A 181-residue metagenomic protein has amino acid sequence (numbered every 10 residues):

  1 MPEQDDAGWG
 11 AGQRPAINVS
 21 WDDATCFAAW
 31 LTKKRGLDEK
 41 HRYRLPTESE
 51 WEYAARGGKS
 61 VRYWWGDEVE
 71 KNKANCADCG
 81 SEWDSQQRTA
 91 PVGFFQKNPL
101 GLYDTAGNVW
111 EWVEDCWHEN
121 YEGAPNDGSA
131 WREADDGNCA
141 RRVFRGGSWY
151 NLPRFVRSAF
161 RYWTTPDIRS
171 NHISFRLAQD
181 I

Functional and structural regions predicted by a protein language model:
P2-Y162, R169: Functional-site microenvironments in short loops/helix caps that host divalent-cation chemistry
S170-I181: Short, structured beta-strand segments at or near domain termini in extracellular proteins/domains
